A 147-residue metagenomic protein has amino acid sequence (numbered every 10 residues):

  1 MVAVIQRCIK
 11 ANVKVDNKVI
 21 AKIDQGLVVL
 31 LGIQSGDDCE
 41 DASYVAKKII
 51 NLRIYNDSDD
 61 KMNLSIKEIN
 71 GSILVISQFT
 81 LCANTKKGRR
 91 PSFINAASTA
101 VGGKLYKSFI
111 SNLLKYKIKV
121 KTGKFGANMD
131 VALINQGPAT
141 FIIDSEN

Functional and structural regions predicted by a protein language model:
M1-R89, A100, K104-N147: N-terminal, polar/charged subdomain of small-to-medium soluble alpha/beta proteins
R90-A96: Short glycine-enriched, charge-decorated loop/helix-capping segments at active-site entrances that position
